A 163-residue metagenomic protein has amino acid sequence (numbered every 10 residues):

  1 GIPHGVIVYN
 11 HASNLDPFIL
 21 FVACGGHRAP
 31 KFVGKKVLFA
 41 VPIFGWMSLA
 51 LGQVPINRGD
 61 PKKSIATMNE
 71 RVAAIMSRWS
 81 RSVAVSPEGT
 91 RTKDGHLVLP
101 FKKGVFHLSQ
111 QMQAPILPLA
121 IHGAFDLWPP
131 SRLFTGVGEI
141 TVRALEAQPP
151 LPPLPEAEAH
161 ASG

Functional and structural regions predicted by a protein language model:
G1-I2, I75-S80: Glycine-rich phosphate-binding loop signature in dinucleotide/nucleotide-binding domains
I2-P61: Catalytic core of membrane glycerolipid acyltransferases/transacylases, capturing the structured, soluble-facing
F21-C24, M76, S109: N-terminal cationic-hydrophobic initiation segments that often serve targeting/anchoring roles
I43-W46, A50, R78-A84, T90-E158: A cross-family acyltransferase "interaction/gating" segment
K63-T67: Positively charged
M68-V72: Anionic-ligand binding region
S162-G163: Short, cationic low-complexity segments
